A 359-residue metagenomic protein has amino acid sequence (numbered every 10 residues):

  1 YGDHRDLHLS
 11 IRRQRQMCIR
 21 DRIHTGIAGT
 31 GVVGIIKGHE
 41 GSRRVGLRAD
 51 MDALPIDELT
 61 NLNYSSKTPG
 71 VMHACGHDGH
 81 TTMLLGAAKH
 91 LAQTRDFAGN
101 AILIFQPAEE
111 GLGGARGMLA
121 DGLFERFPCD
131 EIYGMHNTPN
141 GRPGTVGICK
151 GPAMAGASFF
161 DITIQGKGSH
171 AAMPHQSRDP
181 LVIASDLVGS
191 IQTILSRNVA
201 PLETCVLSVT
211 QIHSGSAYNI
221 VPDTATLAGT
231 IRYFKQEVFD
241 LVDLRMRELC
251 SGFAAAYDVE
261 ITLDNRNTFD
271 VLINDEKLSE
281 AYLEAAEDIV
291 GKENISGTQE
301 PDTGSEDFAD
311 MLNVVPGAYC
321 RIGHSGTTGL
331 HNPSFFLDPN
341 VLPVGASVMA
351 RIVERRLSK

Functional and structural regions predicted by a protein language model:
Y1-R15, I19: Single conserved hydrophobic/aromatic residue that forms the stacking wall/gate of nucleotide- or nucleobase-binding
R13-Q16, R20-G41: A non-catalytic alpha/beta surface segment that caps or lines the substrate-entry region of metallo-dependent hydrolase
H24, I102-I104, T262: A structural signal for isolated positions on well-ordered beta-strands in alpha/beta enzyme cores
A28, G41-N63: N-terminal beta-rich core of secreted/periplasmic extracellular enzymes
V32-V33, L54-M72, D78-G79, L84 (+2 more regions): Histidine/acidic-residue-rich, glycine-tolerant segments that coordinate divalent metal ions
R48, F160-I162, Y319-H324: Non-cysteine beta-strand/loop elements that form the S-adenosyl-L-methionine
V182-K359: Metal-dependent amide/peptide-bond hydrolase catalytic core, centered on the "pita-bread" metallohydrolase fold
